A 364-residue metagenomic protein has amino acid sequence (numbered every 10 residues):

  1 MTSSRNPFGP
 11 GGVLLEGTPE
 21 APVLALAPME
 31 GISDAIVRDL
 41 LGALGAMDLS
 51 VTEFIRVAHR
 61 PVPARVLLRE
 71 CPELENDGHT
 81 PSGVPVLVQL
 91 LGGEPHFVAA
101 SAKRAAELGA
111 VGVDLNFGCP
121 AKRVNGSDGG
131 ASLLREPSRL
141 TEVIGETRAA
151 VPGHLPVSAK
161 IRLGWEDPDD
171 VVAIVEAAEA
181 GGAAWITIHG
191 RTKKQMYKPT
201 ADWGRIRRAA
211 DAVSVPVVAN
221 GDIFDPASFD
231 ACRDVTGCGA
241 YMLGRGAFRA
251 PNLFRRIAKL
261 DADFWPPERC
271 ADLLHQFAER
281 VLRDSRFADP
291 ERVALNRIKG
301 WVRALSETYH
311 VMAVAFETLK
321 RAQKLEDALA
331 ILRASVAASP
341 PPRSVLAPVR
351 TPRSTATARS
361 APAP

Functional and structural regions predicted by a protein language model:
M1-E20, L24-A25, E30, I36 (+6 more regions): Alpha/beta catalytic cores of nucleotide-metabolism and tRNA/nucleoside-modifying enzymes
T2-L14, T18, M29-R104: Glycine-rich, positively charged N-terminal anion/phosphate-binding segment
L24-A27, S50-T52, V86-L90, V113 (+4 more regions): Hydrophobic faces of well-ordered beta-strands that scaffold small-molecule active sites in alpha/beta enzyme cores
M29, S33, E94, P120 (+5 more regions): Gly/Ser/Thr-rich beta-alpha loop segments that engage phosphate groups in nucleotides
A43, A99-V113, F117-S127, S138-V215: Alpha/beta enzyme core
E53-V57, V113-K122, G190-T192, D222 (+1 more regions): Glycine-rich phosphate-binding active-site loops on the catalytic face of alpha/beta enzymes
R65-L67, D128-L134: Short glycine-enriched, charge-decorated loop/helix-capping segments at active-site entrances that position
F97, R139, R269, L273: Soluble or luminal CAZymes and related metallo-dependent hydrolases
